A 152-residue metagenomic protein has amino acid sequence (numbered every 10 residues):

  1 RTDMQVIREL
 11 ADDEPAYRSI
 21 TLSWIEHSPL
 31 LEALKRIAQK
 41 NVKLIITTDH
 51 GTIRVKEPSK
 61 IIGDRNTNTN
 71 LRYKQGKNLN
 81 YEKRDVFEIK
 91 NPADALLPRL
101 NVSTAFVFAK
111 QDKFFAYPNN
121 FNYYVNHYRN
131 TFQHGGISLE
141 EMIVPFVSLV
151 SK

Functional and structural regions predicted by a protein language model:
R1-K152: Feature captures the catalytic ectodomains and active-site-proximal regions of enzymes that hydrolyze or transfer
